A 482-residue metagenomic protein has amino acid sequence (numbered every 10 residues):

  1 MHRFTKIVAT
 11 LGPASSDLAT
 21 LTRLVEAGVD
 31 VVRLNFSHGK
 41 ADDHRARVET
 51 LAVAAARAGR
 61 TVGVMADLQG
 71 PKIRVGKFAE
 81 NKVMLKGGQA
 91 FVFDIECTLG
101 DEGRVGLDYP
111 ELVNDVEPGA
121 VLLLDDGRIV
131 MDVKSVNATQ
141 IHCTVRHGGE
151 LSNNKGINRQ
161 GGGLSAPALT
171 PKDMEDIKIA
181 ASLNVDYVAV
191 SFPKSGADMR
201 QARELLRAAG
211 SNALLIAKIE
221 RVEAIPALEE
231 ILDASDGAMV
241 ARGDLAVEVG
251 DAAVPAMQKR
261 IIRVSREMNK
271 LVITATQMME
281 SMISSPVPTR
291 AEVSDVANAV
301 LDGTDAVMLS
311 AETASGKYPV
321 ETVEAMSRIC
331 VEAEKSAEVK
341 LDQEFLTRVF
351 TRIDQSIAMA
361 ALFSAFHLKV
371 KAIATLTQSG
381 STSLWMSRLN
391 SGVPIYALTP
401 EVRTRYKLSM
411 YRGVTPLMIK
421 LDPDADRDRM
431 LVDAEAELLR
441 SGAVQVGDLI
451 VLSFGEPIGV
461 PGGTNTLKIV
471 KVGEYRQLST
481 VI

Functional and structural regions predicted by a protein language model:
M1-I482: Non-catalytic helical/linker scaffolds that mediate oligomerization, partner binding, and domain coupling around large
